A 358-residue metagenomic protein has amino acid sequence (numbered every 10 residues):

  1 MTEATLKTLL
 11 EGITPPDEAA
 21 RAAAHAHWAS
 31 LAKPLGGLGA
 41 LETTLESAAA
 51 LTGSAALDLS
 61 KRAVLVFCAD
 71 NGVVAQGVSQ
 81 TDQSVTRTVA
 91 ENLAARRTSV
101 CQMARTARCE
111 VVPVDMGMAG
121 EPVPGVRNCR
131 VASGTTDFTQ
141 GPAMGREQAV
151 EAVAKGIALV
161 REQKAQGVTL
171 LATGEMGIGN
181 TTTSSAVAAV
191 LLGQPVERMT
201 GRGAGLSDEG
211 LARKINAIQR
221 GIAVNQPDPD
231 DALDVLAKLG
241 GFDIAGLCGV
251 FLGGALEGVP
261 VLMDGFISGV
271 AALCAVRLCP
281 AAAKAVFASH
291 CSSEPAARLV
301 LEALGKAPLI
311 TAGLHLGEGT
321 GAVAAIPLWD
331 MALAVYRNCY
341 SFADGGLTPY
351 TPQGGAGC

Functional and structural regions predicted by a protein language model:
M1-C358: N-terminal loops that bind phosphate or other acidic moieties and the adjacent beta-alpha structural core
